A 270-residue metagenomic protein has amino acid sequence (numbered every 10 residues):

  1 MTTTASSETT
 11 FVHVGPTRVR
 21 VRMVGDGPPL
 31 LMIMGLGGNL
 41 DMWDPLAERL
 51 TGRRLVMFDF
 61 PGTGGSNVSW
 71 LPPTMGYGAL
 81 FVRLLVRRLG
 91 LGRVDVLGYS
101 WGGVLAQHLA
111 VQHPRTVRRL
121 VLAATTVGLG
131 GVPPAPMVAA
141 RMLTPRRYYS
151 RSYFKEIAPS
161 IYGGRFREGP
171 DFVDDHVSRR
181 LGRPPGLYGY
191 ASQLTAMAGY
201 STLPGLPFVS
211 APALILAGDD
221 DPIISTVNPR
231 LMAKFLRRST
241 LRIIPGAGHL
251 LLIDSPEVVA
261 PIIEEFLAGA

Functional and structural regions predicted by a protein language model:
T17-N67: Conserved HGGG/HGGXW glycine-rich cap/lid loop of the alpha/beta-hydrolase fold
M57-L97, P261: Active-site loop/oxyanion-hole signature of alpha/beta-hydrolase fold enzymes
G98, G102, A106: Gly/Ala-rich beta-loop-alpha elbow adjacent to hydrolase catalytic centers
Q107, V111, R118-R147: Flexible "cap/lid" loop of the alpha/beta hydrolase fold
G131, R151-G205: Conserved alpha/beta-hydrolase catalytic His-Asp/Glu region
V209, I215-A217: Short beta-strand/loop motif that positions the catalytic acidic residue of the alpha/beta-hydrolase fold
D220-I224: Acidic catalytic loop of the alpha/beta-hydrolase fold
A247-A260: Catalytic histidine-centered segment of alpha/beta-hydrolase-like enzymes
